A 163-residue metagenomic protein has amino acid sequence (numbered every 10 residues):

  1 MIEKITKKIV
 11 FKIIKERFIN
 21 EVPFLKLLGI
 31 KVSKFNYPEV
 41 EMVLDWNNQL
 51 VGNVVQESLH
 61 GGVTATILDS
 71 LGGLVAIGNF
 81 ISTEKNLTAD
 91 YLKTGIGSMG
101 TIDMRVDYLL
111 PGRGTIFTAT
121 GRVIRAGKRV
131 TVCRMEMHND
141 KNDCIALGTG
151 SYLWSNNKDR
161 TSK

Functional and structural regions predicted by a protein language model:
M1-K163: Terminal targeting signals and extreme-terminal segments of soluble enzymes
